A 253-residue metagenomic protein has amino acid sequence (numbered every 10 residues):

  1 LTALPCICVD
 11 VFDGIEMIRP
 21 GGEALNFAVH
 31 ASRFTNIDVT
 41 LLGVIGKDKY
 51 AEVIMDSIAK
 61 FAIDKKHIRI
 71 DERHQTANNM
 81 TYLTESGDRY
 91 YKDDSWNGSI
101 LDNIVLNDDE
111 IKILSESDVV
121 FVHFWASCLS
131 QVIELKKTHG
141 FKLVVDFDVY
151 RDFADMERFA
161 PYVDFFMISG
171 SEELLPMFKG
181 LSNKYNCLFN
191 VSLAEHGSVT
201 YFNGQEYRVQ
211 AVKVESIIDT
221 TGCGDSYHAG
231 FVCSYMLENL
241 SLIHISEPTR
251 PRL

Functional and structural regions predicted by a protein language model:
L1-C8: Short, hydrophobic/glycine-enriched beta-strand segments
V9-I18, T35-D118: Conserved N-terminal subdomain of the carbohydrate kinase-like
V11-G21, A211-G222: Short pre-catalytic strand/loop immediately N-terminal to key active-site residues, enriched for Gly-Thr
M17-S32: Short catalytic helix/loop segments, enriched in acidic residues and glycine and frequently bearing histidine
H30, I217-S241: Short, small-residue alpha-helix embedded
S115, L129-L143: Glycosyltransferases and closely related glycan-assembly transferases that use nucleotide-activated donors
K137-Q210, S216: Conserved phosphate/ATP/ADP-binding segment of small-molecule kinases
I243-L253: Single conserved hydrophobic/aromatic residue that forms the stacking wall/gate of nucleotide- or nucleobase-binding
